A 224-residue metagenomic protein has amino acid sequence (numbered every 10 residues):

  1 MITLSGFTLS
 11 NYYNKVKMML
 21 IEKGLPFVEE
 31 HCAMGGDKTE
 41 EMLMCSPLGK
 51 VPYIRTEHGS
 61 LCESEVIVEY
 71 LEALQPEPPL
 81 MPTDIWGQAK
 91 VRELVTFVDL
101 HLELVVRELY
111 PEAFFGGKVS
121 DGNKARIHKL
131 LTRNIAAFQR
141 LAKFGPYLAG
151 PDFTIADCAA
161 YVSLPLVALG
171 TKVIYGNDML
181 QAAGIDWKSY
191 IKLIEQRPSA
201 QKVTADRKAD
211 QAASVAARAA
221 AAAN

Functional and structural regions predicted by a protein language model:
M1-H128, T132-I135, Q139, G145-L148 (+1 more regions): GST-like domain detector, emphasizing the conserved glutathione-binding G-site in the N-terminal thioredoxin-like
K17, I191-K192: Short glycine-/small-residue-rich flexible loop motifs, especially phosphate/cofactor-binding loops
G35, F153, A209-D210: Positions that flank functional sites
M81, N177-D178: Membrane interface segments of multi-pass transport proteins and intramembrane proteases
V106, L148-I174, L180, D186-K188 (+1 more regions): GST superfamily/GST-like fold recognition
A142, I194-E195: Hydrophobic residues in alpha-helical segments
R207-N224: Acidic/histidine-enriched, glycine/proline-rich intrinsically disordered or flexible terminal extensions
